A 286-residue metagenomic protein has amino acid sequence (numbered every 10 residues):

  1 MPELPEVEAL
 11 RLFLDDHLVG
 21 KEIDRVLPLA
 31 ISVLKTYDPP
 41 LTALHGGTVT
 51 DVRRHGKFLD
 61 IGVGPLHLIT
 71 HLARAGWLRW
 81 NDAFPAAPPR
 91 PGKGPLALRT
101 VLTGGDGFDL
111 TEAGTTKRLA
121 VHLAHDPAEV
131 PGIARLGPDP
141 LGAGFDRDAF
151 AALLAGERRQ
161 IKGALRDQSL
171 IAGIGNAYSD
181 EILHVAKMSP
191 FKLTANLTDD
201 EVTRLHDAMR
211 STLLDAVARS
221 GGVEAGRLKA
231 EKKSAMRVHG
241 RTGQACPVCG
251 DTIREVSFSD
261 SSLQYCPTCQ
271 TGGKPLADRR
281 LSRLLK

Functional and structural regions predicted by a protein language model:
M1-L4, P140, G144, T198-H206: Generic detection of long, well-ordered alpha-helical segments
M1-T111, T115-L119, S261-Y265, Q270-K286: A cross-family signal for N-terminal binding/gating loops and helix N-caps that shape access to the active site
P5-E6, A30, D126, D146 (+1 more regions): Serine/threonine-rich low-complexity intrinsically disordered regions
E22-A43, R53, A151-K286: Basic, nucleic-acid-binding surfaces and adjacent catalytic neighborhoods in DNA/RNA-processing proteins
G64-V185, L193, L205: Phosphate/anion-contacting hairpin/loop surfaces
